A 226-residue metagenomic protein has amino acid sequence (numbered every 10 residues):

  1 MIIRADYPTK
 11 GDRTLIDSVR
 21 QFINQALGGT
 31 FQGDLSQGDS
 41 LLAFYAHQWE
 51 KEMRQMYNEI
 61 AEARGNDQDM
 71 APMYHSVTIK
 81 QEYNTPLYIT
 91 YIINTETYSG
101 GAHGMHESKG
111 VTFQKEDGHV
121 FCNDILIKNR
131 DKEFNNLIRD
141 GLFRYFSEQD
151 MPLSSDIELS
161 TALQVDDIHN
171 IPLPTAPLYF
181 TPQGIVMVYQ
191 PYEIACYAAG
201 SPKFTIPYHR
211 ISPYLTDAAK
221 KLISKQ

Functional and structural regions predicted by a protein language model:
M1-Q226: Compositionally biased intrinsically disordered regions enriched in Thr/Gly
